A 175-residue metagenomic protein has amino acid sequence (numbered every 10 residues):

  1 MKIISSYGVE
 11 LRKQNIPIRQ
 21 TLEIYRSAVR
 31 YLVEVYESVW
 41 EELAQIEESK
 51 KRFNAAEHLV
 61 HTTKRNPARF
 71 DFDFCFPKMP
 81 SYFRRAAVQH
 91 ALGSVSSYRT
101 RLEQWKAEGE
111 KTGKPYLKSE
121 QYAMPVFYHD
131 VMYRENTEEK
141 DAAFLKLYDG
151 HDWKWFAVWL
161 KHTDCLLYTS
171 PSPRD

Functional and structural regions predicted by a protein language model:
M1-R174: Nucleic-acid substrate recognition interfaces
